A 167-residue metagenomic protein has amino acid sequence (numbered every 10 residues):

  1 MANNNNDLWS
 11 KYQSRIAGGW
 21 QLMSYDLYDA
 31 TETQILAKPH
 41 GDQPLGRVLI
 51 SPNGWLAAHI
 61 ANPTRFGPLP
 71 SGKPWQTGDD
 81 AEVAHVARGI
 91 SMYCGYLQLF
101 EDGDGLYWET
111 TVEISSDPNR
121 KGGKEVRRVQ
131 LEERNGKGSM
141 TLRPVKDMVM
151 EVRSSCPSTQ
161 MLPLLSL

Functional and structural regions predicted by a protein language model:
M1-M92, L99-L167: Lipid interaction determinants
